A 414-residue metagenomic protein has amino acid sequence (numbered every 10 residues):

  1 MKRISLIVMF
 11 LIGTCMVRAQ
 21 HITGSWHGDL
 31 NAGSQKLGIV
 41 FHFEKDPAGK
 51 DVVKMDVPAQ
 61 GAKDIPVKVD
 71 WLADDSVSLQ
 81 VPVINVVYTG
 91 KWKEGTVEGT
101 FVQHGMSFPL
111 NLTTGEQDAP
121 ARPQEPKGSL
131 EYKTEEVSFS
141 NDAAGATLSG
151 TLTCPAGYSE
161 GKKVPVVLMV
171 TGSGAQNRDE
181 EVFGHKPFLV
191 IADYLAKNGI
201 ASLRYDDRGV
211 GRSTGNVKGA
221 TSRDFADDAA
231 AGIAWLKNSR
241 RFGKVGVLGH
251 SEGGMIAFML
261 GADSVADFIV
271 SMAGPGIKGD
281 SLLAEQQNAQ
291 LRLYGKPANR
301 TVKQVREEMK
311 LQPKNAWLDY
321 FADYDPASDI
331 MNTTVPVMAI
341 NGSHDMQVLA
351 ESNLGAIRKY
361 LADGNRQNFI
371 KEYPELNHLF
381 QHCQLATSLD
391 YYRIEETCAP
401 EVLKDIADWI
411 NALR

Functional and structural regions predicted by a protein language model:
Q20-W92, E98-H104, Q124, E131-Y132 (+2 more regions): Central antiparallel beta-sheet cores of small beta-barrel/beta-sandwich binding domains
Q117-K162: N-terminal cap/lid segment of alpha/beta-hydrolase-fold proteins
K162-G172: Short beta-strand element of the alpha/beta-hydrolase
E181-S202: Short amphipathic alpha-helix adjacent to the substrate-entry channel of hydrolases
G219-S239: Alpha/beta-hydrolase active-site loop
M259-N332, Q347, A362: Accessory cap/linker subdomain of secreted extracellular hydrolases
T333, A339-N341: Short beta-strand/loop motif that positions the catalytic acidic residue of the alpha/beta-hydrolase fold
V335, L349-Y360: Short alpha-helix in the alpha/beta-hydrolase fold that links the catalytic acid
